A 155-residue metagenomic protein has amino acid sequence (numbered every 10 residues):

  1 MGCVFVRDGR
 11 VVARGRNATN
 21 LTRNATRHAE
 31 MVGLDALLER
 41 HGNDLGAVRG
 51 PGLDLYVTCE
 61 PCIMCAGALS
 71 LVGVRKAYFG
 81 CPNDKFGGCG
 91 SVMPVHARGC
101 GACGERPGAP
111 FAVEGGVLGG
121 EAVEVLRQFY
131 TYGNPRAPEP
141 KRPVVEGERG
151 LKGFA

Functional and structural regions predicted by a protein language model:
M1-G9: Short beta-strand scaffold segments in enzyme catalytic cores
V4, D54-V57, V113: Extended hydrophobic secondary-structure segments that form protein cores and membrane-embedded regions
V12-T19, A112: Short beta->alpha transition motifs characteristic of CBS
A13-R14, E30-G42, G46-R49: Glycine/small-residue-rich phosphate/adenosyl-binding loop
L21-V32: A short, polar/charged loop-to-alpha-helix boundary motif
G46-E60: Immediate flanking context of iron-sulfur cluster ligation sites
C59-A66, L71: Conserved redox-active cysteine motifs that mediate thiol-disulfide chemistry, especially di-cysteine Cys-X(1-2)-Cys
A68-A155: Zinc-dependent deaminase
